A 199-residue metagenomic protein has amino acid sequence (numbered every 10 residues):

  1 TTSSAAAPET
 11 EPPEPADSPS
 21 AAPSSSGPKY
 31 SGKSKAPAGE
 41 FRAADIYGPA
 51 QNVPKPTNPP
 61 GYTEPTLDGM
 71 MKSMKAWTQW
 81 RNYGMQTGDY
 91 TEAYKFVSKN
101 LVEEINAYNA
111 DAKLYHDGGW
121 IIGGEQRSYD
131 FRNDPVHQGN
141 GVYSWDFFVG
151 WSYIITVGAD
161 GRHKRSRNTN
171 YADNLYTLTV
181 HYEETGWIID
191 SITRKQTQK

Functional and structural regions predicted by a protein language model:
T1-E11, A16, A21-P23, P28 (+1 more regions): Exposed beta-sheet edge and beta->alpha loop/turn motif
T1-G69: Juxtamembrane and targeting peptides
S25, Y30, P37, I46 (+4 more regions): Intrinsically disordered, low-complexity segments enriched in small/polar residues
K35, R42, I121-I122, Q126-R127 (+1 more regions): Polar low-complexity intrinsically disordered regions enriched in Ser/Thr and small residues
D45-I122: Core segments of small alpha/beta cavity-forming domains
W80-G88, Y129-W145: N-terminal short leaders/motifs
V97-N100, Y108-N109, Q126-R127, F148-W151 (+1 more regions): A mature extracytoplasmic/lumenal domain signature
H116-D134: A short, amphipathic edge element
